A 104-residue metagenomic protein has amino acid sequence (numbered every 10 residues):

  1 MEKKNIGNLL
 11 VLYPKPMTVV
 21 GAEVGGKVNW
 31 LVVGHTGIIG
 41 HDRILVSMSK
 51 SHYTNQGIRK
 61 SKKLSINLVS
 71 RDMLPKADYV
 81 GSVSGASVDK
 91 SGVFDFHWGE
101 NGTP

Functional and structural regions predicted by a protein language model:
M1-V32, G37-P104: Active-site-proximal mixed secondary-structure blocks
